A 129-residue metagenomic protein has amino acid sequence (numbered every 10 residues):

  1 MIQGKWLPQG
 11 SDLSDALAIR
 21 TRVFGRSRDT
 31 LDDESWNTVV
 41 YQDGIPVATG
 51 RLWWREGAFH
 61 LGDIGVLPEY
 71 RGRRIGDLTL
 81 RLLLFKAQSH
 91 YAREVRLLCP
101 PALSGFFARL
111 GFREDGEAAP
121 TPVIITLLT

Functional and structural regions predicted by a protein language model:
M1-I45: Short amphipathic alpha-helix that is part of the acyltransferase structural core
R20, F107-A108, F112: Conserved active-site tyrosine of GNAT-family acetyltransferases
V39, I45-W53, A58-G65: Conserved beta-strand in the GNAT
I64-G72: A short, internal acetyl-CoA/4′-phosphopantetheine-binding micro-motif in the GNAT/acyltransferase core
G72-F85: Conserved acetyl-CoA-binding loop-helix of GNAT-fold acetyltransferases
A87-P100: Conserved GNAT acetyl-CoA-binding A-motif
L110, E117-T129: C-terminal "cap" of GNAT-fold acetyltransferases
